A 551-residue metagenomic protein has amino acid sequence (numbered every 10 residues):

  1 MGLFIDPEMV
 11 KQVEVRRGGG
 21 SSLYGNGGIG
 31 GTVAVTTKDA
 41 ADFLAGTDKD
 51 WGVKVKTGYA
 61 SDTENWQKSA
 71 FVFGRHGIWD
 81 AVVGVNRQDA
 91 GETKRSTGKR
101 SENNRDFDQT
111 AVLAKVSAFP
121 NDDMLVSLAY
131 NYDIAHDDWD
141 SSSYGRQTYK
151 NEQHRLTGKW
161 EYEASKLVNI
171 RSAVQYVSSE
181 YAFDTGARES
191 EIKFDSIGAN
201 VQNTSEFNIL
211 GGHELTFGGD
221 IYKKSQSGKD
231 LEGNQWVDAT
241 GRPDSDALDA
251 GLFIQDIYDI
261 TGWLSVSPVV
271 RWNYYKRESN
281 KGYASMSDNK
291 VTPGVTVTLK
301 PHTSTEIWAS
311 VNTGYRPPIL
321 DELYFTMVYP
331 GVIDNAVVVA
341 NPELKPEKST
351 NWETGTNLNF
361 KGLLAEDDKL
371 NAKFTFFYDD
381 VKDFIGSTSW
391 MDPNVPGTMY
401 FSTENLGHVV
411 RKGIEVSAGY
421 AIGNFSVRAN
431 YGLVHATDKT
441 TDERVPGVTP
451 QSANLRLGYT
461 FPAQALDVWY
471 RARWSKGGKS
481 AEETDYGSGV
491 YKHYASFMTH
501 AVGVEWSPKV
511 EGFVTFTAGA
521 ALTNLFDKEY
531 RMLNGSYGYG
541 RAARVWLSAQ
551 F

Functional and structural regions predicted by a protein language model:
E8-Q12, R17, S22-T97, D106-T110: Outer-membrane beta-barrel translocator/receptor signature
Y24, A40-W51, I78, D122-D123 (+8 more regions): Short loop/turn motifs that connect adjacent beta-strands in outer-membrane beta-barrel proteins
T57, I78, V83, N169-T185 (+4 more regions): Membrane-embedded beta-barrel scaffold of Gram-negative outer-membrane proteins
D80-R95, L113, L125, R171-V177 (+6 more regions): Surface-exposed extracellular loop regions of Gram-negative outer-membrane beta-barrel proteins
T93, N103-R105, Q109, F119 (+3 more regions): Flexible loop and strand-edge segments within Gram-negative outer membrane beta-barrel domains
T93, Y315, K382, S387 (+4 more regions): C-terminal beta-signal and adjacent terminal beta-strands/loops of Gram-negative outer-membrane beta-barrel proteins
F119-N121, P243-D379, H435, F461: Structural signature of Gram-negative outer-membrane beta-barrels, strongest in the C-terminal barrel of TonB-dependent
D259-V266, K369-V381, T398-E483, T517 (+1 more regions): Gram-negative outer-membrane beta-barrel transporters
